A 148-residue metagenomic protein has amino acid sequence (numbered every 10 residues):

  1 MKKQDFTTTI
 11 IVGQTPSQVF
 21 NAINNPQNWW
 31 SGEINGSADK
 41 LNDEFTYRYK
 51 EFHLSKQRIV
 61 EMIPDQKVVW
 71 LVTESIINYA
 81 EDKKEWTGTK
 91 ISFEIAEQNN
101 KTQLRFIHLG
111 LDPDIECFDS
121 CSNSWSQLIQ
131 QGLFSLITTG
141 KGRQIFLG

Functional and structural regions predicted by a protein language model:
M1-A38: Hydrophobic ligand-binding cavity/cleft-lining segments
K2-Q4, E51, T87: Residue-level preference for beta-strand/loop junctions
T9-I11, T46-R48, R58, E94: Generic structural detector for well-ordered beta-strands
V19-F20, F45, I59, W70 (+3 more regions): Hydrophobic pocket/interface hotspot
S31-G36, H53-N99, L109: Hydrophobic-ligand binding "helix-grip"
D39-Y47: Short coil-to-beta transition motif at edge beta-strands of beta-rich domains
G110-G148: A conserved amphipathic terminal alpha-helix motif
